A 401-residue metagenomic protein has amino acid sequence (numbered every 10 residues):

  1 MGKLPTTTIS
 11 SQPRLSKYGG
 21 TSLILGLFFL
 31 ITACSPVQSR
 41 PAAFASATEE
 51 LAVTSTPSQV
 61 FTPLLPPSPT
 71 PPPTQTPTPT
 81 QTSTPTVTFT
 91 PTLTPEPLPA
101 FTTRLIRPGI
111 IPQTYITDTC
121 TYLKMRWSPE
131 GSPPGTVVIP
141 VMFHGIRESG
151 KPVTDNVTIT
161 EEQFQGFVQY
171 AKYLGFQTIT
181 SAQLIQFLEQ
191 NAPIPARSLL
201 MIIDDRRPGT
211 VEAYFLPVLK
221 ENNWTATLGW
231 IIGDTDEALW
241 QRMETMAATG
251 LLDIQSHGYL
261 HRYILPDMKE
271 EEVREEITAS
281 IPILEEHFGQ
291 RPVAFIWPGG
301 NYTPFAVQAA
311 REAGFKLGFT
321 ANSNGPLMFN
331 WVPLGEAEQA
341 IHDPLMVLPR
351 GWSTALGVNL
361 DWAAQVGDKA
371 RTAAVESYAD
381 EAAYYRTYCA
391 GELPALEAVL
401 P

Functional and structural regions predicted by a protein language model:
M1-S16: N-terminal secretory signal peptides that target proteins for export/translocation
K17-L27: Sec-dependent N-terminal signal peptides
I31-A33: C-terminal motif of bacterial Sec signal peptides marking the signal peptidase cleavage site
S35-V37: Bacterial signal peptide processing site
A47-P97: Extracellular mucin-like PTS domains
F89-I202, G209-T210, L265-A294, G299-P401: C-terminal active-site subregion of NodB/CE4 polysaccharide deacetylases
F215-N223, T235-Q255, E338-I341: Acidic (Asp/Glu)-rich catalytic clusters
M243-L260, V273-I277, L284-H287: A structural motif
